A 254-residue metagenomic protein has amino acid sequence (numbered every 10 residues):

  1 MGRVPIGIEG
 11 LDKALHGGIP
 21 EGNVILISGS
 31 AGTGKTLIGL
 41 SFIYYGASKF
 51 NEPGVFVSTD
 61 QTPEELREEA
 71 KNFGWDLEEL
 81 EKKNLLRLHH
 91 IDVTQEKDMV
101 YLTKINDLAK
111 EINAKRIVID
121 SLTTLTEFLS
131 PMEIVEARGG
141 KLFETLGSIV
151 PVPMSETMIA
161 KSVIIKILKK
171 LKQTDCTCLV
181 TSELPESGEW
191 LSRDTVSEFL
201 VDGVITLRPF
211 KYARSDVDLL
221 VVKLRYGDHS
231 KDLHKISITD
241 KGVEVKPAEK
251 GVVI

Functional and structural regions predicted by a protein language model:
M1-I8, I112-N113, G139, D232-I254: NTP-binding/hydrolysis catalytic cores, primarily Walker-type P-loop NTPases
I6-G18: Pre-Walker A adenine-sensing motif
I25-S28: Short hydrophobic/aromatic beta-strand immediately N-terminal to the Walker A/P-loop
S30-Q95: Conserved P-loop
P53, L85, N113-R116, T174-T181: Loop/turn-to-beta-strand initiation segments
I91-K172: Phosphate-binding/switch loop-helix module in NTP-utilizing enzymes
K172, C176-K241: Phosphate-binding/switch region of NTP-binding enzymes
